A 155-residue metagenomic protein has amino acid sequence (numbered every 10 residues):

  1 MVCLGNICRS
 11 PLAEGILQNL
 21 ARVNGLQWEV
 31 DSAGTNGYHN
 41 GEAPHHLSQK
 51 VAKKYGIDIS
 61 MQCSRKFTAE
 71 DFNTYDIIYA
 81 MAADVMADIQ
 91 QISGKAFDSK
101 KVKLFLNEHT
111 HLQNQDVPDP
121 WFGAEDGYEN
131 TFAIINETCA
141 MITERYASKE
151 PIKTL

Functional and structural regions predicted by a protein language model:
M1, A80-M81: Short beta-strand scaffold positions
M1-T74, E144-L155: Conserved active-site segments centered on acidic
S10, A82-A83: Helix N-cap/beta->alpha junction signal
N19, S32, K54, M81 (+2 more regions): Generic detector of well-ordered secondary structure
I77, A83-L155: Phosphate-binding/catalytic loops
